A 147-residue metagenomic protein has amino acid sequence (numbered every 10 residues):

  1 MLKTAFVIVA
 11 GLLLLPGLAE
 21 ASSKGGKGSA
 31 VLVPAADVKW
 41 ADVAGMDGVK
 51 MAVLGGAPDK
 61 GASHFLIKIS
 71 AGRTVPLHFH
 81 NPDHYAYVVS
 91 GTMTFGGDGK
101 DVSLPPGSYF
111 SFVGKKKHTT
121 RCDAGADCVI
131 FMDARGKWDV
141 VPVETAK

Functional and structural regions predicted by a protein language model:
A5-G17: Bacterial N-terminal signal peptides
G17-G61, T145-K147: A short, N-terminal "cap"/entry segment at the start of jelly-roll beta-barrel domains of the cupin/DSBH fold
M46, A57-A62, P76-Y87: His-enriched metal-coordination microenvironments in redox/metal-binding proteins
D59, S70-G72, T92, K115 (+1 more regions): Solvent-exposed coil/turn segments that connect beta secondary-structure elements in extracytoplasmic/periplasmic
S63-H80, V113-K115: Conserved short histidine dyad/triad with adjacent acidic residue
S70-R73, H80-D98: Glycine- and acidic-residue-biased ligand/ion/polar-headgroup-sensing regions
D98-K115: Short acidic-glycine-tyrosine-enriched beta hairpin
G114-W138: Ligand-binding loop in jelly-roll beta-barrel domains
